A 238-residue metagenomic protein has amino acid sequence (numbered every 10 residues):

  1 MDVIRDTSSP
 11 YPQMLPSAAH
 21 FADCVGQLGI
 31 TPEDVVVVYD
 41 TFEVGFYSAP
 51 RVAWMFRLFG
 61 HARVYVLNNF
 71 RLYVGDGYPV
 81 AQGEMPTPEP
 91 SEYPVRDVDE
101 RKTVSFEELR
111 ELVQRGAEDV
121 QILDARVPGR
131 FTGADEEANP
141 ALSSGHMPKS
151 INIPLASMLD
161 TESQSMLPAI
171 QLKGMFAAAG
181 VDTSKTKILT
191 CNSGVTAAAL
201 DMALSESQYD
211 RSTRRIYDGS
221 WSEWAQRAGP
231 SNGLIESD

Functional and structural regions predicted by a protein language model:
M1-P32, L112-A179, T183-S184, G229 (+1 more regions): Positively charged, proline/Ser/Thr-rich regional signature most characteristic of the Rhodanese/CDC25-like
P12-R115, T196-S220: Thiolate-centered catalytic microenvironments shared by cysteine-dependent enzyme domains
V35-V38, Q121-D124, I188-T190, R215-I216: Structural recognition of the beta-strand scaffold that forms the well-ordered cores of secreted hydrolase catalytic
R51-A53, E136-A138, A203-L204, P230-N232: Short, glycine/charged-enriched secondary-structure capping and boundary segments
F56, D124, S150, G194 (+1 more regions): Terminal peptide-recognition signature
F131, K185-L200: Extended, basic/helix-rich recognition subdomains
M158-D160, V195-A197, S222: Short Gly/Pro-enriched loop/turn and capping motifs at secondary-structure junctions
T213-D238: Cysteine-dependent PTP/DSP-like catalytic domain, specifically the C-terminal lobe
